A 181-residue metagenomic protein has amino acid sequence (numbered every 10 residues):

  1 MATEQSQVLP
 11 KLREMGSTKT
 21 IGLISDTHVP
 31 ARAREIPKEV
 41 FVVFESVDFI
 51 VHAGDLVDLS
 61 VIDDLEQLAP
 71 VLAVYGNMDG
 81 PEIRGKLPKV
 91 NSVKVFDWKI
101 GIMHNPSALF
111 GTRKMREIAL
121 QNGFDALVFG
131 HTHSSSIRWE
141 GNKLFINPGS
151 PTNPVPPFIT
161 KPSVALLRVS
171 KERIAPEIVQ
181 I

Functional and structural regions predicted by a protein language model:
A2-V71, D79-K89, T160-P162: N-terminal active-site segment of His-dependent metallophosphoesterases
L12-G22, S92-G101, W139-F145, V169-E177: Beta-strand-turn-beta hairpins that frame and shape the catalytic cleft of phosphate-ester-processing enzymes
L23-S25, F49-D55, L72-N77, G101-H104 (+2 more regions): Active-site neighborhood of phospho(di)ester-bond hydrolases with catalytic His/Asp-centered motifs
T27, A31-V43, I102-M103, S107-A119: Pre-active-site segment of Zn-dependent metallo-hydrolases
H28-R32, L56-V61, M78-R84, S107-T112 (+2 more regions): Active-site environment of divalent metal-dependent phosphoester hydrolases
L72, F110-A175: Conserved beta-sheet core of the metallophosphoesterase superfamily
L72-F110: Helix-adjacent hinge/juxtasegments
Q180-I181: Well-ordered alpha/beta subsegment
